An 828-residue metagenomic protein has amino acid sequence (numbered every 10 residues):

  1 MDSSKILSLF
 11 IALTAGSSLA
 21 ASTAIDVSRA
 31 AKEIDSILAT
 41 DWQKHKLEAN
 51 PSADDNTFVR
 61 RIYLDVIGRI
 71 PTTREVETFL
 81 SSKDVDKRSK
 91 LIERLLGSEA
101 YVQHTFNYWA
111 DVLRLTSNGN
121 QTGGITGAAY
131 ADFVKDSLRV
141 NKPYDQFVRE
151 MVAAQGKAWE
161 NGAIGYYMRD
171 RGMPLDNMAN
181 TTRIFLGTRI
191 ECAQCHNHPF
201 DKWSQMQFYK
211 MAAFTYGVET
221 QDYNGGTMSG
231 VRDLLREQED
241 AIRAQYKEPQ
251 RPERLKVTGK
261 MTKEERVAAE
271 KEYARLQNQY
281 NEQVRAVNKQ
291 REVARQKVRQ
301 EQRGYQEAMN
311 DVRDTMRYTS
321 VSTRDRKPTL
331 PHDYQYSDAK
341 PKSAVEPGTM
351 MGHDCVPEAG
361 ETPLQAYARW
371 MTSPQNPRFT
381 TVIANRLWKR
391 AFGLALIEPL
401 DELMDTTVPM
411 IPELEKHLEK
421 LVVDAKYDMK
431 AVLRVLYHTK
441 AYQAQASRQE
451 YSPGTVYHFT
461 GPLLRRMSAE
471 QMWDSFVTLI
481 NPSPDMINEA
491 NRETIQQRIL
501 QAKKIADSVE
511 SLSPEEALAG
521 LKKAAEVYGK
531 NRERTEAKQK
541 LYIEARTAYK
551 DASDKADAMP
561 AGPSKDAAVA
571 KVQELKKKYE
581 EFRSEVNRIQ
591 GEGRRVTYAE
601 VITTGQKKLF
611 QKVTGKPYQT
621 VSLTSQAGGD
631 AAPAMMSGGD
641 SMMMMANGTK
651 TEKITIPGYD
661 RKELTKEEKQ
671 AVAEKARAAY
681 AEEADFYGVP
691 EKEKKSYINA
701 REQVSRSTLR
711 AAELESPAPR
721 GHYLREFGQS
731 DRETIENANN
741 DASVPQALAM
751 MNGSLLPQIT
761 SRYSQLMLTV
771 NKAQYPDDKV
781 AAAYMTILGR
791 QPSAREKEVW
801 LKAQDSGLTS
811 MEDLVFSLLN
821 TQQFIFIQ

Functional and structural regions predicted by a protein language model:
M1-S8: Bacterial N-terminal signal peptides that target proteins for export
S8-S18: Bacterial N-terminal signal peptides
A20-T23: Boundary at the C-terminal end of the N-terminal hydrophobic targeting segment
D26-R60, I70-A100, Y108, R114-Q194 (+8 more regions): Primarily short, surface-exposed interaction patches in extracytoplasmic proteins
A131, L714-A718: A cross-family structural signal marking well-folded subdomains
S716, E726-T734: A structural supersecondary motif
